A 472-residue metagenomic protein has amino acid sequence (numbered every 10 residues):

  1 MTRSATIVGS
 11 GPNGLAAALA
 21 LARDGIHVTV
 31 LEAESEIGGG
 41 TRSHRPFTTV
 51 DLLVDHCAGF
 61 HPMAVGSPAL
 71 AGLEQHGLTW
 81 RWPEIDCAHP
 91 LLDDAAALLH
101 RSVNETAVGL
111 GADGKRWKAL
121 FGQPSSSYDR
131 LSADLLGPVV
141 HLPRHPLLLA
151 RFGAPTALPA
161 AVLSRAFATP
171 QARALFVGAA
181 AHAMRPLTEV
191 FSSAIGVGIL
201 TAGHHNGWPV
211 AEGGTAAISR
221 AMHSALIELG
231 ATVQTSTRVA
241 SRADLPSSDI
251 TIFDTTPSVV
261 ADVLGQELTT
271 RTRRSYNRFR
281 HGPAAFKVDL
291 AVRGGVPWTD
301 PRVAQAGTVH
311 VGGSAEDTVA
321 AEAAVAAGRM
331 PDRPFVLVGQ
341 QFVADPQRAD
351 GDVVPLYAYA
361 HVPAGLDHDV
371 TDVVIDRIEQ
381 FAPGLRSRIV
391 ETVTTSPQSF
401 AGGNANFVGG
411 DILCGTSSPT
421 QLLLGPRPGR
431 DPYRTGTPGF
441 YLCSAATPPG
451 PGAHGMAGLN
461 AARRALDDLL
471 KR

Functional and structural regions predicted by a protein language model:
R3-D129: N-terminal glycine-rich phosphate/pyrophosphate-binding loop and immediately adjacent elements
L92-F191: Rossmann-like flavin
R116, G295-V296, R329-P331, L366-A405: Flavin-binding catalytic cores
T169-P186, R333-L337, G384-P448: A glycine-rich dinucleotide-binding beta-alpha-beta segment and adjacent secondary-structure elements that constitute
I199-V239: Helical element adjacent to the flavin cofactor pocket in flavoenzyme catalytic cores
T237-A349: Mid-domain catalytic core of redox enzymes that form a hydrophobic substrate pocket/lid adjacent to a catalytic redox
S258-D262, A291, D350-R377: Conserved FAD/dinucleotide-binding core of flavoprotein oxidoreductases
C443-L466: A conserved FAD-binding loop/helix module that cradles the flavin
